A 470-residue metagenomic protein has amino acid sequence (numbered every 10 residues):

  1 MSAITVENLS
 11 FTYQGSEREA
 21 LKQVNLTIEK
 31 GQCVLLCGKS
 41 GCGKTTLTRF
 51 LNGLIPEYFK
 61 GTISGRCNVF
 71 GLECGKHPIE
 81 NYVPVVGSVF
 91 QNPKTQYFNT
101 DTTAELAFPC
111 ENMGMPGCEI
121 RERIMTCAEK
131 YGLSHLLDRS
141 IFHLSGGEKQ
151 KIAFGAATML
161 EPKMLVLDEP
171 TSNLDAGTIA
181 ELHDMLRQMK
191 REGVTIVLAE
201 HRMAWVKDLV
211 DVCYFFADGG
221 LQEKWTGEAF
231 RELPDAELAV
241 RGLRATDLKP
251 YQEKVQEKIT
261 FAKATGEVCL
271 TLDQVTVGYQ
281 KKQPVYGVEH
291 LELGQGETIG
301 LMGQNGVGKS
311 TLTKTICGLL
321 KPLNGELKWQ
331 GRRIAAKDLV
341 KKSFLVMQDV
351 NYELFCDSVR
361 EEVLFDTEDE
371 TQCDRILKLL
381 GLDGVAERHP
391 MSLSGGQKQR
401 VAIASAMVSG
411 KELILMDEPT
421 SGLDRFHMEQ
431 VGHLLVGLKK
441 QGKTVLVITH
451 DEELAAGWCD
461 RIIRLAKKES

Functional and structural regions predicted by a protein language model:
N52, C317: Helix-to-loop junction immediately C-terminal to a conserved catalytic motif
K60-L72, G325-L339: Conserved ABC transporter NBD signature motif
C118-L136, E370-V385: Conserved ABC ATPase "signature" region
S140-L144, E148, H389-L393, Q397: Conserved ABC ATPase signature
L165-D168, I414-D417: Catalytic Walker B motif of ABC-type/P-loop ATPase nucleotide-binding domains
D175, D424: ABC-family nucleotide-binding domains
E200-H201, T449-H450: H-loop/switch region of ABC-family ATPase nucleotide-binding domains
